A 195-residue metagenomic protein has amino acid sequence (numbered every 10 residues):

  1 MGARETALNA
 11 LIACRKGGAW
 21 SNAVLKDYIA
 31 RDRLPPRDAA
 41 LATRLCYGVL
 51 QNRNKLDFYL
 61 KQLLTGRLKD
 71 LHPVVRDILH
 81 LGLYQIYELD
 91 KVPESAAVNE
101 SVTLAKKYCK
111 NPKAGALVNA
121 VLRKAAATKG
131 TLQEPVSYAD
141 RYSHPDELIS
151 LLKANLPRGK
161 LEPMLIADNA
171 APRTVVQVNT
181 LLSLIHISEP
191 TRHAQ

Functional and structural regions predicted by a protein language model:
M1-K129, P135-Y138, L151: Non-catalytic accessory regions of SAM-dependent methyltransferases
S21, K160, L184: Short phosphate-engaging motifs
P36-D38, K113, L156-L165, S188: Short, surface-exposed acidic
Y87, L182-L184: Residues that cap or initiate secondary-structure elements
A126-L181: Solvent-exposed, charged amphipathic helical/linker segments at domain boundaries
I185-Q195: Single conserved hydrophobic/aromatic residue that forms the stacking wall/gate of nucleotide- or nucleobase-binding
